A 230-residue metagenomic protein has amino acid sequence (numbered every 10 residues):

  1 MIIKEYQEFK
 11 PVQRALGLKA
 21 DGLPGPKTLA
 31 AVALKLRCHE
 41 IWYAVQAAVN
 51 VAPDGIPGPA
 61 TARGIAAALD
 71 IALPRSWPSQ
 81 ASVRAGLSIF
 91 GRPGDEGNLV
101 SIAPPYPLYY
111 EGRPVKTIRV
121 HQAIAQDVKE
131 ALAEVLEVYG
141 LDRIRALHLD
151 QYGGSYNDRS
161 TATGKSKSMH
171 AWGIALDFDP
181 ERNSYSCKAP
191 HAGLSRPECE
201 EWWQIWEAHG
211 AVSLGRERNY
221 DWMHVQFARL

Functional and structural regions predicted by a protein language model:
M1-I2, L18, N50-P53, R113-Q122 (+2 more regions): Second-shell loop/turn segments in exported
M1-S79, S213-D221: Short acidic, glycine/serine/threonine-rich helix-capping segments at coil-helix boundaries
P26, I144-N157, E217-H224, A228-R229: Acidic/histidine-rich, metal-coordinating catalytic segments
A66, K129-L136, W203-E207: Non-transmembrane alpha-helical segments in soluble domains of secreted/periplasmic/extracellular proteins
A85-R145: Active-site acidic/histidine clusters and adjacent loop/turn architecture that either coordinate catalytic ions
L132-I174, S184-Y185, V212: Active-site-adjacent loop/helix surface patches within enzyme catalytic domains that shape the substrate-binding cleft
T163-L230: Catalytic cores and adjacent binding grooves of peptidoglycan-active enzymes
